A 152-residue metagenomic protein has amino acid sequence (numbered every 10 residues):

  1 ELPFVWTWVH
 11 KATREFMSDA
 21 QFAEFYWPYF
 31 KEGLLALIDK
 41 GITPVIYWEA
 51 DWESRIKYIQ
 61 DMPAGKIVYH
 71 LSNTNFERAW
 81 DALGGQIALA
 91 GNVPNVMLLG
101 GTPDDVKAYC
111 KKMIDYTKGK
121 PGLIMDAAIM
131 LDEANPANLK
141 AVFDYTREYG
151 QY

Functional and structural regions predicted by a protein language model:
E1-Y152: Active-site loop segments of alpha/beta catalytic cores
